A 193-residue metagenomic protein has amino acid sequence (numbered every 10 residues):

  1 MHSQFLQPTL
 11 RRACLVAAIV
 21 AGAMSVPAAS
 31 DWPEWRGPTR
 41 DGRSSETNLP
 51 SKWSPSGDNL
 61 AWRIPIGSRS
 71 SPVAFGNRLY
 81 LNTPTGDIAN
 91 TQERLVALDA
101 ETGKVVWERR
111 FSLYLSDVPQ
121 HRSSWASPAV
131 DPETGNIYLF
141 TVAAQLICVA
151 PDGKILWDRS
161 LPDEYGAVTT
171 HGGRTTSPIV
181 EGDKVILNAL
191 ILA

Functional and structural regions predicted by a protein language model:
H2-L15: Bacterial N-terminal signal peptides that target proteins for export
R12-S25: Bacterial N-terminal signal peptides
M24-A193: Noncatalytic, solvent-exposed loop/strand surfaces of beta-propeller-type extracellular/periplasmic domains
